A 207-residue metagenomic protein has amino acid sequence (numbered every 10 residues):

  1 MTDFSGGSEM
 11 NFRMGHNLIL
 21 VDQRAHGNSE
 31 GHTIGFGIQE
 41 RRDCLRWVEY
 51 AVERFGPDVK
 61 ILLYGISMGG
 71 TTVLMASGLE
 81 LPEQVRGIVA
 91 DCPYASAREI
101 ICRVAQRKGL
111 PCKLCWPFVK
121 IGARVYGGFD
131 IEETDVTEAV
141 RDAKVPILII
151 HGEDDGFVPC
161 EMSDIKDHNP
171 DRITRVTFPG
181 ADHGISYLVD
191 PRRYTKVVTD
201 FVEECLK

Functional and structural regions predicted by a protein language model:
S8-E30: Conserved alpha/beta-hydrolase
I34-F55: Alpha/beta-hydrolase active-site loop
F55-S67: Alpha/beta-hydrolase fold nucleophile elbow
M75-D130, E138: Hydrolase active-site cap/lid region
D142-K144, I149-H151, D155: Short beta-strand/loop motif that positions the catalytic acidic residue of the alpha/beta-hydrolase fold
G156-M162: Conserved alpha/beta-hydrolase "acid-adjacent" motif
D167-I185: Catalytic histidine neighborhood in serine/cysteine hydrolases with alpha/beta-hydrolase-type architecture
A181, V189-K207: Catalytic active-site module of serine/aspartate enzymes centered on a nucleophile-bearing elbow/loop
